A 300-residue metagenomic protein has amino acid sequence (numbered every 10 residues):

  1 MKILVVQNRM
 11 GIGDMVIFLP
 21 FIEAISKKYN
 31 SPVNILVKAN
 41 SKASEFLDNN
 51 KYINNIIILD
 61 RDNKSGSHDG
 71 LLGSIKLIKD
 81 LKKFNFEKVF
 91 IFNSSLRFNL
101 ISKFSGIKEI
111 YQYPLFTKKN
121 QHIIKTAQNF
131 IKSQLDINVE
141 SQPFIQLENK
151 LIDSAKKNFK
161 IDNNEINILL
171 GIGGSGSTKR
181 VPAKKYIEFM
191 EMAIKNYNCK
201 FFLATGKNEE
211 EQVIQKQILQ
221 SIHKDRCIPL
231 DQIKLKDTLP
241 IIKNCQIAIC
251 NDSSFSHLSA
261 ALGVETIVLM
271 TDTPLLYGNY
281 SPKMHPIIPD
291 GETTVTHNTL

Functional and structural regions predicted by a protein language model:
M1-L300: Catalytic machinery of carbohydrate-active enzymes, primarily nucleotide-sugar-dependent glycosyltransferases
